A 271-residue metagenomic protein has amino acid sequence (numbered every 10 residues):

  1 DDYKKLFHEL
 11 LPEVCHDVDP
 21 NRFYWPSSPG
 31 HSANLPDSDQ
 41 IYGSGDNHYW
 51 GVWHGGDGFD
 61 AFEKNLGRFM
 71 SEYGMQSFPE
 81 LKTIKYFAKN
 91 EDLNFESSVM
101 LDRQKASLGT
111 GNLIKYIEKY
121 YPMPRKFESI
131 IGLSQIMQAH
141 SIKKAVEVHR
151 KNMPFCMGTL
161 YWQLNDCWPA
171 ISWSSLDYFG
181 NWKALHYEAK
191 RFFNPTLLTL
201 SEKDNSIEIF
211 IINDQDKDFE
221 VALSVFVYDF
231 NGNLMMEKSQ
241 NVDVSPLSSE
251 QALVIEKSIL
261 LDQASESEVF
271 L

Functional and structural regions predicted by a protein language model:
D1: Active-site groove signature of glycoside hydrolases
K5, E9: Active-site/ligand-binding-proximal alpha/beta "capping" segment
E13-H16, W25-L35, Q40, S44 (+1 more regions): Substrate-binding clefts and catalytic carboxylate motifs of secreted carbohydrate-active enzymes
V18-P20: Helix C-cap/helix->beta junction micro-motif
A61, D262-A264: Short, conserved, surface-exposed binding loops centered on an aromatic residue
G132-S134, L176-D177, V242-L247, L261: Short, contiguous acidic/charged loop-to-helix segments that flank catalytic cores in large enzymes
S206-E256, A264-L271: Beta-strand-rich binding/interaction modules
